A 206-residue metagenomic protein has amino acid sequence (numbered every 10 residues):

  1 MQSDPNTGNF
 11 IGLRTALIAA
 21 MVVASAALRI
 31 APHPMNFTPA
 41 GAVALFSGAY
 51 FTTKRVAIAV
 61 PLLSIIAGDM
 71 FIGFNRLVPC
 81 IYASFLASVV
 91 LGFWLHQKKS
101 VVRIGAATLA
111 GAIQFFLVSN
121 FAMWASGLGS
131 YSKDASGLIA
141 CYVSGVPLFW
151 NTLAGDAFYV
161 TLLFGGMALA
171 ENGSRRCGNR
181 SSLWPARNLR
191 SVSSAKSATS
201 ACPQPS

Functional and structural regions predicted by a protein language model:
M1-I11, E171-K196, C202-S206: Membrane-interfacial, low-structure loops and terminal tails that flank and connect transmembrane helices in multi-pass
Q2-A49, R55-V56: Hydrophobic transmembrane alpha-helices
N6-G8, W94-G105: Membrane-interface helix-boundary motifs at transmembrane edges
I11-L17, T53-A59, V78-P79, K98-V102: Membrane-helix interface segments
A27-L28, S47-T53, V90-K99, G166-S174: Structural signal for the C-terminal ends of transmembrane alpha-helices and the immediately following loop
A27-T38, L62-L95, K99: Interfacial aromatic-anchored transmembrane helix boundaries in multi-pass membrane proteins
A57-A67, I104-A112: Central hydrophobic cores of alpha-helical transmembrane segments in multi-pass integral membrane proteins
V101-C177: Membrane-embedded alpha-helical hairpins and interfacial helices in multi-pass inner-membrane proteins
